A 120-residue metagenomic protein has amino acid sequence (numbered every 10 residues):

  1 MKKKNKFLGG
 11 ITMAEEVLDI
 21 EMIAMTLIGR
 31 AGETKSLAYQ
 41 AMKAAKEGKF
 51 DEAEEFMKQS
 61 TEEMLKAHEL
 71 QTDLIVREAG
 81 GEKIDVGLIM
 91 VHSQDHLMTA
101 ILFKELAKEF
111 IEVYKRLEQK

Functional and structural regions predicted by a protein language model:
K2-K120: Terminal alpha-helical segments
